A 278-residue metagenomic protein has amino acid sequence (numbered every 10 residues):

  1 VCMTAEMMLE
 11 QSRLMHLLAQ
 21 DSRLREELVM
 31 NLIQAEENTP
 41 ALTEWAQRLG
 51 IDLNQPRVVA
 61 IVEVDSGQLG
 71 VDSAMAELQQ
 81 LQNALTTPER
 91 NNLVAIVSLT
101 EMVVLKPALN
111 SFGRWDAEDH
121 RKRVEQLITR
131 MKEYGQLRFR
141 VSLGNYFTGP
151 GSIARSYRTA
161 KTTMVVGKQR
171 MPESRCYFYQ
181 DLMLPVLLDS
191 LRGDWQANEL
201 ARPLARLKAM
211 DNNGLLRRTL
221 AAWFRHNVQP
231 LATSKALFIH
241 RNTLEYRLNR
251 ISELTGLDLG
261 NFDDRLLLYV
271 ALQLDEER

Functional and structural regions predicted by a protein language model:
V1-T43: Juxtadomain coupling helices with adjacent low-complexity linkers
P40-V59, E63-R278: Cytosolic nucleotide-utilizing catalytic cores of signal-transduction proteins
